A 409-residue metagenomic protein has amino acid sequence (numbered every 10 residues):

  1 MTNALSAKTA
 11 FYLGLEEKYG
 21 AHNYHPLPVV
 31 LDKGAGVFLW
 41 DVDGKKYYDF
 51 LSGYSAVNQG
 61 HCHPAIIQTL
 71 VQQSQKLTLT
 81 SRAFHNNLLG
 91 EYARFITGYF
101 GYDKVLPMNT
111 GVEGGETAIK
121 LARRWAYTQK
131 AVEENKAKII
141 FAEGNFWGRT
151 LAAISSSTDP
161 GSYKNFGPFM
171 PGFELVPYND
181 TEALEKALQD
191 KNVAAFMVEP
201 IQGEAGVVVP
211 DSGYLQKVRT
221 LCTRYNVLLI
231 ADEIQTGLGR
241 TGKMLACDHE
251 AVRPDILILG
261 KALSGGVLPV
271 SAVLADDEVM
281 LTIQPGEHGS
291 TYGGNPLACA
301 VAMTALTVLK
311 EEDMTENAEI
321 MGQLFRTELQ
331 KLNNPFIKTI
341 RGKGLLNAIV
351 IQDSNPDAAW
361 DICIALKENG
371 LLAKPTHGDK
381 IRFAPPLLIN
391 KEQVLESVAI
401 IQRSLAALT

Functional and structural regions predicted by a protein language model:
T2-T409: Conserved N-terminal phosphate-binding loop of PLP-dependent enzymes in the Aspartate aminotransferase
